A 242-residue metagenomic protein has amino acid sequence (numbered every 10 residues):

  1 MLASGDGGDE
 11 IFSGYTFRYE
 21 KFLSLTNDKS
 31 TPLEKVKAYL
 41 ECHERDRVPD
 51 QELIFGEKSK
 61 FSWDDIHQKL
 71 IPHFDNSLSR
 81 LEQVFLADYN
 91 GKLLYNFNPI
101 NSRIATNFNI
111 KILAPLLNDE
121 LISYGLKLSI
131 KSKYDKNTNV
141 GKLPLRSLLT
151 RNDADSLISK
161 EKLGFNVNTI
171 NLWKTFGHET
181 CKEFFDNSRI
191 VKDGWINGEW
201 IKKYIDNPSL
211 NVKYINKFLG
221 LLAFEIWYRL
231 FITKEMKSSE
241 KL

Functional and structural regions predicted by a protein language model:
M1-A3, S30, E34-L242: Adenosyl-5′-phosphate
E10-F12, N166-V167: Flexible loop/turn segments at secondary-structure boundaries
I11-Y39: A mobile, often basic/glycine-rich helix-loop segment that functions as the active-site lid/recognition loop
